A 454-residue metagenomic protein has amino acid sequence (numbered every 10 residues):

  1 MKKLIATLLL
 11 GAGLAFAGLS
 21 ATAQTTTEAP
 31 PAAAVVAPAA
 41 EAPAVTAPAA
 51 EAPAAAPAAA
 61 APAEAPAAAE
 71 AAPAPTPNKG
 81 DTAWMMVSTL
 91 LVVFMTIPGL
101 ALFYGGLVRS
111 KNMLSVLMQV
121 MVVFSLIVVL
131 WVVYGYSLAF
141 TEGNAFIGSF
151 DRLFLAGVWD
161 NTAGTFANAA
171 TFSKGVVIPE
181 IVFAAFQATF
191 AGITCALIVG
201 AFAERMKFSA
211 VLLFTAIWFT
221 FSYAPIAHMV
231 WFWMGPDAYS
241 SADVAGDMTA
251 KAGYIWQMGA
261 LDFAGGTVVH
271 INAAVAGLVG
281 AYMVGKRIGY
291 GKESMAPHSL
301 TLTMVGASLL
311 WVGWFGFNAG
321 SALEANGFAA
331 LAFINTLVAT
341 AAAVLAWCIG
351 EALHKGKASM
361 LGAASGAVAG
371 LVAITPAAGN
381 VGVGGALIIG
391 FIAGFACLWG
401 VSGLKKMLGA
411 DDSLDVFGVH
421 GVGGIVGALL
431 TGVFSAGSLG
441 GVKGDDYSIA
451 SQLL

Functional and structural regions predicted by a protein language model:
M1-K2, D151: Short, intrinsically disordered low-complexity segments
K2-E70: Soluble extramembrane regions of membrane proteins in the secretory/endomembrane system
A47-P48, A52-L454: Glycine- and aromatic-enriched membrane alpha-helices
